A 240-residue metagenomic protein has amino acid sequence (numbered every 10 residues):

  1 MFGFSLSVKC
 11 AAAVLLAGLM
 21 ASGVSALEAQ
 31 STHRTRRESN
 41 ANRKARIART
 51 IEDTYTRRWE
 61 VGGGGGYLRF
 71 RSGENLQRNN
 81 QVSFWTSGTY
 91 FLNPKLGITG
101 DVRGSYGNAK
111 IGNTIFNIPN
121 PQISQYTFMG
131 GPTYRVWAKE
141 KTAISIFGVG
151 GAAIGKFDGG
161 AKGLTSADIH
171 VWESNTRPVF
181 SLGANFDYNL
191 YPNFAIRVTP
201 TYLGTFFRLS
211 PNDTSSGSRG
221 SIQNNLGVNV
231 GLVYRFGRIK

Functional and structural regions predicted by a protein language model:
M1-E52, I239-K240: Cleavable N-terminal export/targeting peptides
T32-R34, N224-K240: Outer-membrane beta-barrel "beta-signal"
R46-T50, R69, L92-P94, P132-K139 (+2 more regions): Outer-membrane beta-barrel proteins
D53-R58, G66-Y90, P94, D101 (+2 more regions): Surface-exposed strand-loop-strand hairpins of Gram-negative outer-membrane beta-barrel proteins
R57, R78-F84, Q122-F128, T142 (+2 more regions): Residues that define the transmembrane beta-barrel architecture of outer-membrane proteins
E60, T89-Y90, P94-A167, R177-P178 (+2 more regions): Gram-negative (and chloroplast) outer-membrane scaffold detector with strong preference for beta-barrel transmembrane
R71-E74, I111-P121, G163-W172, N212-G220: Extracellular loop and loop/strand-boundary signature of outer-membrane beta-barrel proteins
P200-T201: Internal, hydrophobic beta-strand segments that form the core of beta-sheet-rich folds
